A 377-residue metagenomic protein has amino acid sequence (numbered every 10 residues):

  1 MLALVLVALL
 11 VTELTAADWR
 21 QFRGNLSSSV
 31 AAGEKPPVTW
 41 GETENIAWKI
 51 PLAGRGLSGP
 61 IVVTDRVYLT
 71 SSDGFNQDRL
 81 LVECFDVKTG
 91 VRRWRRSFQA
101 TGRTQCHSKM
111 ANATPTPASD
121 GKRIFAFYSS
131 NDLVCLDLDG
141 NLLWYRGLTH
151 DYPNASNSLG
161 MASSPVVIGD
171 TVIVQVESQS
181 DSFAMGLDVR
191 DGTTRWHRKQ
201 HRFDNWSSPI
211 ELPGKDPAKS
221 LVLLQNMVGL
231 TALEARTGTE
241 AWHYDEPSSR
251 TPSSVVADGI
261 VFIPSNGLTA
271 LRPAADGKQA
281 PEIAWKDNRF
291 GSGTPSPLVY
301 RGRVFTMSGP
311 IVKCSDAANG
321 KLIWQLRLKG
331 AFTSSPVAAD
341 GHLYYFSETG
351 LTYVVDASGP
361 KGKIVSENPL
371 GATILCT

Functional and structural regions predicted by a protein language model:
M1-E13: Bacterial N-terminal signal peptides
L14-T377: Noncatalytic, solvent-exposed loop/strand surfaces of beta-propeller-type extracellular/periplasmic domains
